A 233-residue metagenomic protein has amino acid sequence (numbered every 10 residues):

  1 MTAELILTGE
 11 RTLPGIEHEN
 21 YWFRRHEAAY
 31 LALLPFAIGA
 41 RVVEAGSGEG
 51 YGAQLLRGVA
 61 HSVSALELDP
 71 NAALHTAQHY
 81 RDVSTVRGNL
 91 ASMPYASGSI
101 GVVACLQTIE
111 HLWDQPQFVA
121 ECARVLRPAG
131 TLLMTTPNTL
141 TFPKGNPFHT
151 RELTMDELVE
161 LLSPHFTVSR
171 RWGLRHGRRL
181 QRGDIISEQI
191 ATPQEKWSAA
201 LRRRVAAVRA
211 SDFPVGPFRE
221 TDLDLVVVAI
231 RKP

Functional and structural regions predicted by a protein language model:
M1-G98, V102-L106, P116-V119, M155 (+3 more regions): Conserved N-terminal segment of class I S-adenosyl-L-methionine
Q107-H111: Short catalytic micro-motifs in class I SAM-dependent methyltransferases
W113-Q117, K144: Short N-terminal helix/helix-N-cap motif within the alpha/beta-hydrolase-1
P116-P128: A short glycine-rich, Lys/Arg-flanked "PGG" loop and its adjoining helix->strand segment in the class I
G130-T136: Conserved beta-strand signature within the Rossmann-like core of class I S-adenosyl-L-methionine
P137-F142, E152, G173-R178: Short "lid" loop at the C-terminus of a central beta-strand within the Rossmann-like core of SAM-dependent
F142-L161: Acceptor-substrate binding/catalytic loop of class I
